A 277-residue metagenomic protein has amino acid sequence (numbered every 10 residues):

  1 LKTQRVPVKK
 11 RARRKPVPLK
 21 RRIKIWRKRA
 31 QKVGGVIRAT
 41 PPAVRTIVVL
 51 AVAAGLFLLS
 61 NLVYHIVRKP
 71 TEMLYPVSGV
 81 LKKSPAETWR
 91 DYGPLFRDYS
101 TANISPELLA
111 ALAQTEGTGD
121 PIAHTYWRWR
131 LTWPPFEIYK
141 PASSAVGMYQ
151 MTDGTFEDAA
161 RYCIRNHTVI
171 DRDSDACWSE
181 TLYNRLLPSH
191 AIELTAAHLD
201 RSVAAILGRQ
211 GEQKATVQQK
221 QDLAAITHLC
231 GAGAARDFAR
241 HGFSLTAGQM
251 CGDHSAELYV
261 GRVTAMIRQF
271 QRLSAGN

Functional and structural regions predicted by a protein language model:
L1-P42: N-terminal Lys/Arg-rich, disordered targeting/topogenic segments
Q4, I23, A30-V33, I47 (+2 more regions): Long, charge-rich boundary regions
V33-G34, A54, S78: Feature targets compositionally biased, intrinsically disordered low-complexity regions with long contiguous runs
R38-V63: Hydrophobic membrane-insertion alpha-helices, especially the h-region of bacterial N-terminal signal peptides
L62-S274: Catalytic glycan-binding domains that act on GlcNAc-containing polysaccharides
